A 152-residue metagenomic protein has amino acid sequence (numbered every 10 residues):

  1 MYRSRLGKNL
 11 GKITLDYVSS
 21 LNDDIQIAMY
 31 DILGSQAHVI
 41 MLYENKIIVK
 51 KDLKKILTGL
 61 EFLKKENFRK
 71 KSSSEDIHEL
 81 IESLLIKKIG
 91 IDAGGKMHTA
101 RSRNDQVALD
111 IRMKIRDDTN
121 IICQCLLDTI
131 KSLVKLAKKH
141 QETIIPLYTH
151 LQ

Functional and structural regions predicted by a protein language model:
M1-Q152: A helix-coil-helix interface module used to build multimeric assemblies and to scaffold catalytic/cofactor sites
